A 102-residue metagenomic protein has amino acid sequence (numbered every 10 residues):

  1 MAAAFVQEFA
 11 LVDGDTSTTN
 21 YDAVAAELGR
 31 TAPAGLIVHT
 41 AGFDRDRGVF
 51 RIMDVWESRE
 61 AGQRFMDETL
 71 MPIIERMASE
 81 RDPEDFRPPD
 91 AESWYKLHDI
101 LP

Functional and structural regions predicted by a protein language model:
M1-M71, S79-P102: Short S/T/G/P-rich N-terminal loop/turn motif that feeds into the first structured element of a domain
